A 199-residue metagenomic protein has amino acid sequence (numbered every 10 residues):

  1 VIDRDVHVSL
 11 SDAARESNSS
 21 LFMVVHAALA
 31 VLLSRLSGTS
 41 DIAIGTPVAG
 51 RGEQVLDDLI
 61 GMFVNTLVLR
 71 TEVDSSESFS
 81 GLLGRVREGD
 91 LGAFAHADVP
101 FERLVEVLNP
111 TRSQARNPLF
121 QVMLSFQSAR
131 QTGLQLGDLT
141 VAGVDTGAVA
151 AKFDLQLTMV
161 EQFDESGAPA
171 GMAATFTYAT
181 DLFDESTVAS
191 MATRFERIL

Functional and structural regions predicted by a protein language model:
V1-A189: Adenylate-forming
A189-I198: Flexible catalytic loop/linker elements that gate and position reactive groups at enzyme active sites
